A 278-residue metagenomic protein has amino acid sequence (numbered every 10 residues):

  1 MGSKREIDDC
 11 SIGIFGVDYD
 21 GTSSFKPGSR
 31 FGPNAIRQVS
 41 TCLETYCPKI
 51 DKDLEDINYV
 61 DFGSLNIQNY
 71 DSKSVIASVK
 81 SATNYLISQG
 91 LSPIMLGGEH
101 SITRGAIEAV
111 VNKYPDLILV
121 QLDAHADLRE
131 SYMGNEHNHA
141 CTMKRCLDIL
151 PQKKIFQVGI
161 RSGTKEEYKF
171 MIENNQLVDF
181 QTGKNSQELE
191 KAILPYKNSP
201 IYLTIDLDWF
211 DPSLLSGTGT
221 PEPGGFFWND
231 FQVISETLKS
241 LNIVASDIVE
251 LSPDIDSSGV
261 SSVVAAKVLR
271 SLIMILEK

Functional and structural regions predicted by a protein language model:
M1-K278: Conserved alpha-helical scaffold segments that buttress catalytic/binding sites
